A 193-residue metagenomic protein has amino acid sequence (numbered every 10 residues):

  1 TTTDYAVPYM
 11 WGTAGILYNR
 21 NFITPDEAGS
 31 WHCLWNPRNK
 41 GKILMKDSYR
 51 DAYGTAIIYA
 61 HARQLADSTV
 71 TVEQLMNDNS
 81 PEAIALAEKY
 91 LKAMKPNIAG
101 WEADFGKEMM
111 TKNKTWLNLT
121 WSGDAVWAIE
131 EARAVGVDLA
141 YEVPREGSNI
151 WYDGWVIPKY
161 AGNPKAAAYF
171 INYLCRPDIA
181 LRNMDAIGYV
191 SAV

Functional and structural regions predicted by a protein language model:
T1-K114: Extracytoplasmic ligand-binding site segments that recognize negatively charged/polar headgroups
P8, G15, L117, G147-N149 (+1 more regions): A residue-level structural signature of the nucleotidyltransferase/glycosyltransferase Rossmann-like core
Y18, T120, C175: A conserved hydrophobic position in a structured secondary element of the catalytic/binding core that shapes
D47, S122, I187: Short secondary-structure boundary segments
G54-I58, V126, N172: Generic alpha-helical structural context detector
A60, A132-R133, I187: Active-site catalytic pocket residues across diverse enzymes, especially alpha/beta-hydrolases
P96-Y160: Extracytoplasmic/periplasmic substrate-binding proteins
D153, P158-V193: Mature extracytoplasmic/periplasmic domains
